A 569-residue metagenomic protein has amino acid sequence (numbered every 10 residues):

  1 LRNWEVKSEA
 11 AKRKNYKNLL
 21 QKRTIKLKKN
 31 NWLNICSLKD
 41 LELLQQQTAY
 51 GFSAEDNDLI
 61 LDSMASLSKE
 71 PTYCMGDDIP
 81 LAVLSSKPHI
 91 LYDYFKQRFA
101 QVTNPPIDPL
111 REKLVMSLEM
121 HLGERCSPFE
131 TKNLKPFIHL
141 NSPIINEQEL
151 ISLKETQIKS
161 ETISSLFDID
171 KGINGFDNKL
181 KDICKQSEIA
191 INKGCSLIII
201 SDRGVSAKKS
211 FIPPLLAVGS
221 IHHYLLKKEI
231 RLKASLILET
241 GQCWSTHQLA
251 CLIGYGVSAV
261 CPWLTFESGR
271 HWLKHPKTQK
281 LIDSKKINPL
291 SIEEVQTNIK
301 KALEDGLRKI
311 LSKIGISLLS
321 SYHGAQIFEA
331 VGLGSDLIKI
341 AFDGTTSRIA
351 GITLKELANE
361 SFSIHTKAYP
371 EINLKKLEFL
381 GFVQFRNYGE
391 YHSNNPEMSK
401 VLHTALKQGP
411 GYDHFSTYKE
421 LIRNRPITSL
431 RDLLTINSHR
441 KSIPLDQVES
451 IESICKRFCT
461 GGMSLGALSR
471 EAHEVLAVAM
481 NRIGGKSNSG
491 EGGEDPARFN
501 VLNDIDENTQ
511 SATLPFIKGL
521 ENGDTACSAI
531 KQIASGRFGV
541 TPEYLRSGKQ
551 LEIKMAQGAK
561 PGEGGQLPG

Functional and structural regions predicted by a protein language model:
L1-K179, Q186-A190, G194-L197, Q248-L249 (+3 more regions): Flexible, glycine-rich loop/tail regions that form catalytic "lids" or insertion modules at the edges of active sites
P80, S201-S210, S235-Q242, G461-G466: Conserved short loop/turn motifs at secondary-structure junctions
D182-Q186, A217-S220: Well-ordered alpha-helical segments embedded in enzymatic catalytic cores
D202, I221, L252, L318 (+1 more regions): Conserved, mostly hydrophobic/aromatic
R203-V205, G241, V257, L264-G269 (+2 more regions): Short, ordered loop/turn segments at secondary-structure junctions
V205-K209, K228, K560-P561: Short, small-residue-enriched loops and turns at beta-alpha junctions that line or gate enzyme active sites
S210-L236, I299-L303, K309: Alpha-helix-loop-beta-strand connector modules within alpha/beta enzyme cores
Q242-G256: Catalytic cores of alpha/beta
